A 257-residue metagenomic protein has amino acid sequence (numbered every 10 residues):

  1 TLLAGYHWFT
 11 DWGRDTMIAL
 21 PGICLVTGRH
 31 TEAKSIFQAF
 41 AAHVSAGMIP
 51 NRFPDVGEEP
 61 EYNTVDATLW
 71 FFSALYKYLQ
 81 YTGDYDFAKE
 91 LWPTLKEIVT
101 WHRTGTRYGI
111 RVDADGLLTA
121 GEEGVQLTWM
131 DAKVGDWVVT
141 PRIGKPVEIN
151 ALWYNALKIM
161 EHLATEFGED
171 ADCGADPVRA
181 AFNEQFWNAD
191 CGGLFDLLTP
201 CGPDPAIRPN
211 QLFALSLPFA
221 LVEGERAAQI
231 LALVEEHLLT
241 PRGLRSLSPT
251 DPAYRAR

Functional and structural regions predicted by a protein language model:
T1-D11, S35-G57, E61, T68 (+2 more regions): Extended glycan-interaction surfaces of carbohydrate-active proteins
F9, M17-H30, W70-F87, A151-G168 (+1 more regions): Well-ordered alpha-helical scaffold segments within catalytic/enzyme domains
D11-D15, N155, C173-G174, I207-P209: Short acidic alpha-helix initiation/capping motifs at coil-to-helix transition points, especially at protein N-termini
C24, E58-D66, D86: Short coil/turn segments at secondary-structure boundaries
C24-G28, Q38-S45, P54, Y76-Q80 (+1 more regions): Generic short alpha-helical segment signal, independent of protein family or function, capturing local helix propensity
G28-A42, Y85-T104, L152, A156-E184 (+1 more regions): Extended, well-ordered alpha-helical scaffold segments
D66, W70-Y76, Q80-A114: Active-site cavity-forming subdomains of large catalytic enzyme subunits
